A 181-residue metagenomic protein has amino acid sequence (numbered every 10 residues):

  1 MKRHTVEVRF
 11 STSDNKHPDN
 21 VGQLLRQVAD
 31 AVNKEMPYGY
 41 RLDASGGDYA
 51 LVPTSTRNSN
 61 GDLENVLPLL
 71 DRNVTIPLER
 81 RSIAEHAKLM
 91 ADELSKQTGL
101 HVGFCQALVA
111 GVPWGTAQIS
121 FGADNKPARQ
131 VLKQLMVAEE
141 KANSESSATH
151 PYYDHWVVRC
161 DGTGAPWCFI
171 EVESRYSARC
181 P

Functional and structural regions predicted by a protein language model:
M1-P181: N-terminal targeting/assembly segments of extracytoplasmic apparatus and virion spike/baseplate proteins
